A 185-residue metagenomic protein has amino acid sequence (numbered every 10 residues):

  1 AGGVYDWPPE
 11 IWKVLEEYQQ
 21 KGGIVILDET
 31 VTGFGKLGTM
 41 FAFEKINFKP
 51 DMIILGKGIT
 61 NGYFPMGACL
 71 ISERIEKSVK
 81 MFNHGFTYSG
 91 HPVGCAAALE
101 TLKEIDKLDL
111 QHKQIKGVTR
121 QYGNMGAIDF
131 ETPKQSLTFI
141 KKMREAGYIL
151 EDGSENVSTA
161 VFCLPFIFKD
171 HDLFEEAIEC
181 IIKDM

Functional and structural regions predicted by a protein language model:
A1-M185: Conserved N-terminal phosphate-binding loop of PLP-dependent enzymes in the Aspartate aminotransferase
